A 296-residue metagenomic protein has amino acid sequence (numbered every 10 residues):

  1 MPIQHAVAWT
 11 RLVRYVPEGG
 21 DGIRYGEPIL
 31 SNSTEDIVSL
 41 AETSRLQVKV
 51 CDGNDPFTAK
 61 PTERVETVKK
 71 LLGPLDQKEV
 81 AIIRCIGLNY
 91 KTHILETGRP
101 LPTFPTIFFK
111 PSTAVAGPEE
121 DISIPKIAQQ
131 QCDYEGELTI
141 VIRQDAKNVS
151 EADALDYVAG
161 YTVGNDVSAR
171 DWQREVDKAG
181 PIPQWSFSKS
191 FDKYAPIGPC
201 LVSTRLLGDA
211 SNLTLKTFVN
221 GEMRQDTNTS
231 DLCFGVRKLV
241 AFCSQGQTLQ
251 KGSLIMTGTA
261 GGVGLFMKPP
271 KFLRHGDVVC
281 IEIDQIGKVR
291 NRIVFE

Functional and structural regions predicted by a protein language model:
P2-I3, L72-L75, E96-G98, S123-C132 (+3 more regions): A generic local secondary-structure boundary/capping motif
P2-P105, C280: N-terminal non-catalytic cap/leader segment that marks the start of a structured domain
P2-T10, G19, I23, P61-K70 (+2 more regions): Catalytic-pocket segment enriched in acidic/His residues
L12, G87, F108, I140 (+3 more regions): A residue-level signal for conserved active-site and pocket-lining positions in enzyme catalytic cores
Y15, G26-I29, E96, V141-R143 (+3 more regions): Short beta-strand-to-turn element immediately C-terminal to the catalytic PLP-Schiff-base lysine in fold type I
S44-L46, I82, P102-F104, Y134-L138 (+3 more regions): A generic structural signal for short beta-strands and their flanking turns/coil linkers
L101-P118, Y134, R274-Q285: Structural signature of FAD isoalloxazine-binding scaffolds in flavoprotein oxidoreductases
T113, E119-W172, D177: Non-heme Fe(II) oxygenase catalytic core, chiefly the N-lobe of the double-stranded beta-helix
